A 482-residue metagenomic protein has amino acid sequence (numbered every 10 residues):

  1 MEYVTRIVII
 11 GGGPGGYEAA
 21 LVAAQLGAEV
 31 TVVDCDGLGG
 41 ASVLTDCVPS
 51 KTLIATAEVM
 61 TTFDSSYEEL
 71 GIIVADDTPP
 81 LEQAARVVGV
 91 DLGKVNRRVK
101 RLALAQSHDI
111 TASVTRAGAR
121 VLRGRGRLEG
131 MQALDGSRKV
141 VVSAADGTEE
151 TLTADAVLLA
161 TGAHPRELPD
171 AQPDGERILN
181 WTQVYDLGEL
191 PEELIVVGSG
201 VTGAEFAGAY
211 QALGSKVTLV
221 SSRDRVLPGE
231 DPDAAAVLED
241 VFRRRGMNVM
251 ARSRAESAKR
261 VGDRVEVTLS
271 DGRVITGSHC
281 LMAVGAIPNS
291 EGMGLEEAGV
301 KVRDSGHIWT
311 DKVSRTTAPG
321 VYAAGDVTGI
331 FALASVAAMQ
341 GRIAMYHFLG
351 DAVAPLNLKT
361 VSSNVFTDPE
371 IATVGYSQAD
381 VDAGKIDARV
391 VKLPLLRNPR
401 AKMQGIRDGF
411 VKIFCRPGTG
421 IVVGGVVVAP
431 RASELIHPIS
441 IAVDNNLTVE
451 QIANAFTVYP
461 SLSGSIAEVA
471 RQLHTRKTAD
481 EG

Functional and structural regions predicted by a protein language model:
E2-G13, L190-G200: Beta1/beta-strand and adjacent pyrophosphate-binding region of the FAD-binding site in flavoprotein oxidoreductases
E2-T5, L21-A28, V33-L190, T218 (+7 more regions): Glycine-rich flavin
V8-G15, A19-D36, A41, V48 (+4 more regions): Flexible, glycine-rich terminal cap/loop adjacent to redox cofactors in electron-transfer oxidoreductases
V8-I10, G126, T151-G162, V196-V197 (+4 more regions): Short hydrophobic core segments
G16, G203-A204: N-terminal Rossmann-fold NAD(P) dinucleotide-binding loop
A20, A24, A207, Q211-A212: Gly/Ala-rich phosphate-binding loop of Rossmann-like dinucleotide-binding domains, activating on the conserved
D174-P191, V274-G350: FAD-site-proximal beta/loop scaffold in flavoenzymes
